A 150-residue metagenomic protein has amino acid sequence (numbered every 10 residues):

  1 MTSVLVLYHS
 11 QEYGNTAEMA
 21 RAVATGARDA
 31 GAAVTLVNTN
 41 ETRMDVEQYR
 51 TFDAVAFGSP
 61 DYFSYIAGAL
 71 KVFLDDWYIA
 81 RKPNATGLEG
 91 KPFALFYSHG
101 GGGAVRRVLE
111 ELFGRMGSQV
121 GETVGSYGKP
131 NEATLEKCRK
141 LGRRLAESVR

Functional and structural regions predicted by a protein language model:
M1-R28: N-terminal beta1-alpha1 ligand-phosphate binding loop
S3, A33, P92: Residues at the starts of beta-strands that form the adenosine-phosphate
V4, D29-A30, M44-D45, Q119-R150: Glycine-rich phosphate/pyrophosphate-binding loop and the adjoining helix
Y8, N38, Y97, V124-G125: Residue-level recognition of beta-strand->loop/alpha-helix junctions
E12-T16, F63, G102, N131: Alpha-helix N-cap/loop-to-helix initiation residues
A20-A33, G114-S118: Short helix-loop-beta junction
A32-R43: A short beta-strand-loop structural module common to alpha/beta enzyme folds
E41-Q119: Helix-loop-strand module that forms the ligand-binding subsite of alpha/beta enzymes
